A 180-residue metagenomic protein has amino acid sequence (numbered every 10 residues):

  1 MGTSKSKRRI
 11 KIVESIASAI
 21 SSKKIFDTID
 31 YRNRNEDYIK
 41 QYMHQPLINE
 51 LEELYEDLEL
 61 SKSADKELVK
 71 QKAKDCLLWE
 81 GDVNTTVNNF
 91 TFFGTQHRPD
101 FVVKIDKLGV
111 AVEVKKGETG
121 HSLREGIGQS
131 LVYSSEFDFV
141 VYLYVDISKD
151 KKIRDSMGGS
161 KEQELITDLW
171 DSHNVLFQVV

Functional and structural regions predicted by a protein language model:
M1-E67: Interdomain/boundary linker segments immediately adjacent to catalytic/signaling cores
Y31-R32, D37, Q41, L54-L108 (+1 more regions): Active-site metal-binding core of divalent-cation-utilizing nuclease and nuclease-like domains
H44, Y133-S134: Short, hydrophobic, well-ordered secondary-structure elements
V112: Conserved beta3 VAIK motif of the Hanks protein kinase fold
K115: Activation of the activation-loop gatekeeper triad in protein kinase-fold domains
E118-R124, S134-V180: Nucleic-acid nuclease catalytic cores
